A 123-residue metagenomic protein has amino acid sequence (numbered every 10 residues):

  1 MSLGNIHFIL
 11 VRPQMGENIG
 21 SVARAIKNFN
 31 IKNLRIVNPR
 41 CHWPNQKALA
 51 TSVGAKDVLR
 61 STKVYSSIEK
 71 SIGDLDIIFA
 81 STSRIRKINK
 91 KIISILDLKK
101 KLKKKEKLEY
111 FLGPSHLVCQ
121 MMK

Functional and structural regions predicted by a protein language model:
M1-K123: Post-transcriptional modification and biogenesis factors for structured RNAs of the translation apparatus
